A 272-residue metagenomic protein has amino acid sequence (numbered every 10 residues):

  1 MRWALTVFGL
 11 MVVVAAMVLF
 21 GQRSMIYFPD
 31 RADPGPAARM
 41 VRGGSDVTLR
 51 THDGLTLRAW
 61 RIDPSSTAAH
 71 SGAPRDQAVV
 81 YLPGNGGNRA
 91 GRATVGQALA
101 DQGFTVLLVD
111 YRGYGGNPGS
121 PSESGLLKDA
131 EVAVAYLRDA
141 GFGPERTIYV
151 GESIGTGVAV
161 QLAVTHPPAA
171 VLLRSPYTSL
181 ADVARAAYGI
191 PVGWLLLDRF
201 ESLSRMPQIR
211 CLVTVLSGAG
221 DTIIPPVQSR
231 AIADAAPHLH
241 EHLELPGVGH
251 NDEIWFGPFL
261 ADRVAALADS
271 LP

Functional and structural regions predicted by a protein language model:
W3-T51: An N-terminal hydrophobic leader/cap segment in hydrolases
H52, T56-A140, E145: Membrane-embedded segments
V95, S202, C211, P225-D234: Short alpha-helix in the alpha/beta-hydrolase fold that links the catalytic acid
Y136-A140, E145-I190, R205: Primarily recognizes the serine-hydrolase "nucleophile elbow" in alpha/beta-hydrolase and SGNH/GDSL folds
I209, V215-S217, D221: Short beta-strand/loop motif that positions the catalytic acidic residue of the alpha/beta-hydrolase fold
G220-I224, H250-N251: Acidic catalytic loop of the alpha/beta-hydrolase fold
V248-P258: Catalytic histidine-centered segment of alpha/beta-hydrolase-like enzymes
F256-P272: Catalytic active-site module of serine/aspartate enzymes centered on a nucleophile-bearing elbow/loop
